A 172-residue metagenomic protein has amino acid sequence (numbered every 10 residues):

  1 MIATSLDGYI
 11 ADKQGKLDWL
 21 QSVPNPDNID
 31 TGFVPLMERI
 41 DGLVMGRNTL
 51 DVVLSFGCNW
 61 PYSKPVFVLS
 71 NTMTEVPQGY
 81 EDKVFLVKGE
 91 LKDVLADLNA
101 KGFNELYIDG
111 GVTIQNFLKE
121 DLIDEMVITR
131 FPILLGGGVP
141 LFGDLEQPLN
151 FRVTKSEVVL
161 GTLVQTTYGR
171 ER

Functional and structural regions predicted by a protein language model:
M1-R172: Enzymes that bind and transform nitrogen-containing heteroaromatic metabolites
